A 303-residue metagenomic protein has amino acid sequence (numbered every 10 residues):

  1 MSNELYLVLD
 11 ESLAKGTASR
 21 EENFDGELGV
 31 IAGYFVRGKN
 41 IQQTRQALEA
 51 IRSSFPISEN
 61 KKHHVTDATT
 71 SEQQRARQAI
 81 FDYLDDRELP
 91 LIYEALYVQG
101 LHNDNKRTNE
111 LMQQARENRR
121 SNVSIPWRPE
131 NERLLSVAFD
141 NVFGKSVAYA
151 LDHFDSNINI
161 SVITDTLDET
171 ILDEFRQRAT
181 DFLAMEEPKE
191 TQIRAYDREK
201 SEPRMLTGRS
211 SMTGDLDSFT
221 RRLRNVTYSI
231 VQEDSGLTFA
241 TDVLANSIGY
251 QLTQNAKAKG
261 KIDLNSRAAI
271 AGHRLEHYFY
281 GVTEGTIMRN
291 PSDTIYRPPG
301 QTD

Functional and structural regions predicted by a protein language model:
M1-D303: Phosphate-ester processing/binding pockets and catalytic centers
